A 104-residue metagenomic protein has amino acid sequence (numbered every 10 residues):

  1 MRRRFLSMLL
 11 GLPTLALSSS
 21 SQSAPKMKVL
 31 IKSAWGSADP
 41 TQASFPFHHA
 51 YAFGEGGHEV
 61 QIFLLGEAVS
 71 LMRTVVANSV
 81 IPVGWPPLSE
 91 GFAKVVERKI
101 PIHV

Functional and structural regions predicted by a protein language model:
R4-Q22: N-terminal export signals
K26-K28, H58-Q61, I100: Loop/turn elements at helix/coil->beta-strand transitions in domains of secreted/extracellular proteins
I31-S44, V75-V76: Short, glycine-rich nucleotide/cofactor-binding loops
G36-A38, E67-S70: Solvent-exposed loop/turn segments at secondary-structure junctions within structured extracellular/periplasmic domains
A43-G56: Histidine-anchored nucleotide/phosphate-binding helix
V60-G66, H103-V104: Short internal beta-strands
V69-I81: N-terminal beta-loop-helix "entrance" segment that forms/cooperates in small-molecule cofactor or anionic ligand
V80-V104: A glycine-rich helix N-cap at a beta->alpha junction
